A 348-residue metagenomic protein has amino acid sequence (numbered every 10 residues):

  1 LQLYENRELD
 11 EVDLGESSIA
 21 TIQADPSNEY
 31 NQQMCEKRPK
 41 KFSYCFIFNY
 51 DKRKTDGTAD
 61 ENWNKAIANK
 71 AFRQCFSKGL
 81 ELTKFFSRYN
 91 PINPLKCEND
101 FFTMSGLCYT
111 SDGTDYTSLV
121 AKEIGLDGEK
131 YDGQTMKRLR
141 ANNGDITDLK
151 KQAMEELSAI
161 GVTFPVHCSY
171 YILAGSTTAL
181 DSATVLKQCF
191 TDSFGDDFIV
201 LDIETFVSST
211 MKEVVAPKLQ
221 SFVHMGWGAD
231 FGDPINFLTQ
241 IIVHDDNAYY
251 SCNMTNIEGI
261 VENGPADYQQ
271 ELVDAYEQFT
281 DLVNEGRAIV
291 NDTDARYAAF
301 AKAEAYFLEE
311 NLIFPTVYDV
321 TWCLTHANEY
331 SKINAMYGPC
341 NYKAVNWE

Functional and structural regions predicted by a protein language model:
L1-D56, S87-R88: Extracellular/periplasmic solute-recognition and catalytic clefts
L1-N6, Y131-A229, L272-A275, T321: Ligand/substrate-recognition segments at binding pockets and active sites
E8, T58-I67, F72-C75, Y131-L139 (+3 more regions): Second-shell loop/turn segments in exported
E8-D10, Y30-Q32, A71-Q74, E81-T83 (+4 more regions): Loop/turn elements at helix/coil->beta-strand transitions in domains of secreted/extracellular proteins
C35-F42, S193-S208, C252-N256, A344-E348: A generic structural motif
P39-K41, N69, G161-F164, V215-K218 (+1 more regions): Extracellular/periplasmic catalytic domains that process cell-envelope and extracellular macromolecules
K41-C75, G79, R88-Y89, D319-V320 (+1 more regions): A bilobed periplasmic-binding-protein/Venus flytrap-type ligand-binding module shared by bacterial periplasmic
C75-K122, A174, T178-Q188, V215-E348: Detector for C-terminal structural segments
